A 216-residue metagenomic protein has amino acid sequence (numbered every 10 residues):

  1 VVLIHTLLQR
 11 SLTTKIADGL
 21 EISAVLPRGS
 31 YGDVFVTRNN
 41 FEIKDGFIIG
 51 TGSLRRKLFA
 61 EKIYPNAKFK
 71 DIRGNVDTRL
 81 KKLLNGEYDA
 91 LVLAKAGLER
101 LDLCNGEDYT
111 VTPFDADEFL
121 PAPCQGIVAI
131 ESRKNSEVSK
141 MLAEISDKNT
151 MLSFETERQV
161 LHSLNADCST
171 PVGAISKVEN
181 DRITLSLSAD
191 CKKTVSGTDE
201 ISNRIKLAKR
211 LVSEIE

Functional and structural regions predicted by a protein language model:
V1-L7, D89-A94: Paired acidic/hydrophobic, glycine-rich loop segments that form the ligand-binding mouth/hinge of periplasmic-binding
L7-R10, L54-R55, A96: Alpha-helix/helix-capping structural signal
R10-T13, R100: Short glycine-rich, flexible loops that bind phosphorylated cofactors or substrates
L12, I16-N66: A conserved helix-loop-strand patch within extracytoplasmic ligand-binding domains of the periplasmic binding
K57, K62-E216: Small-molecule-sensing regulatory modules
